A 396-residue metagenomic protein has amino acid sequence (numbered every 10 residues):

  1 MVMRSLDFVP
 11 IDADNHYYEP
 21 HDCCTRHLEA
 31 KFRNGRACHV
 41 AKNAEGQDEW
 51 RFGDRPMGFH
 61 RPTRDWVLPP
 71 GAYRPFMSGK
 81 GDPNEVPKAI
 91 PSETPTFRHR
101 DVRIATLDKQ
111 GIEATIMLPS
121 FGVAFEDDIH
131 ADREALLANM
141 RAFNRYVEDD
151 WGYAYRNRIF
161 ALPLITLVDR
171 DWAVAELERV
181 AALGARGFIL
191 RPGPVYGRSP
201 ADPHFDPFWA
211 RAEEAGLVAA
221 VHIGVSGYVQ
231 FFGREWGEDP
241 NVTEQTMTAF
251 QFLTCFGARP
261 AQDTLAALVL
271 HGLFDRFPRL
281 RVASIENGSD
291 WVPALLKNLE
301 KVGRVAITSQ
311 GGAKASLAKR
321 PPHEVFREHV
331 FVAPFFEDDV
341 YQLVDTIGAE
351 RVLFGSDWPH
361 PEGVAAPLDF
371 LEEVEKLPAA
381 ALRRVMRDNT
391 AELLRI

Functional and structural regions predicted by a protein language model:
V2-I11, E19-A114, R145-Y153, A175-E178 (+7 more regions): Mid-to-C-terminal alpha-helical segments outside catalytic/metal-binding sites
I11-Y18, A220-G224: Histidine-centered catalytic micro-motifs
Y18-H21, R26, T115-M117, V123-I129 (+6 more regions): Short catalytic/ligand-binding loop motif for oxyanion handling, primarily in non-cytosolic enzymes, centered on
F32, R36, V40, Q47 (+3 more regions): N-terminal-biased segments
N84-P95, A105-H130, R158-L164, R186-G193: Divalent metal-dependent hydrolysis catalytic cores, especially in the metallo-beta-lactamase
K109-G111, G122-W151, R170-R179, R198-D202 (+1 more regions): Active-site loop-helix segments enriched in His/Asp/Glu that coordinate and activate a nucleophilic water at divalent
D127-H130, T254, L368: Short acidic, glycine/proline-rich loop/turn micro-motifs
A138, N157-F160, I165, R170-D171 (+1 more regions): Catalytic pocket-lining loop regions of alpha/beta-barrel enzymes, especially the amidohydrolase/enolase/GH5 lineages
